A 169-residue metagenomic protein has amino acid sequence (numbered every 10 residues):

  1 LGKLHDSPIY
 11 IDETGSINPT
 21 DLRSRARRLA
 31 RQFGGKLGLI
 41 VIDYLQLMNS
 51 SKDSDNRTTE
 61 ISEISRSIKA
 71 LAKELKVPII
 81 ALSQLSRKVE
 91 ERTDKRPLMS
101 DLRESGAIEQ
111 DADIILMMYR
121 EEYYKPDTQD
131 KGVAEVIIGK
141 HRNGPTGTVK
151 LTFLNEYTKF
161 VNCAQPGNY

Functional and structural regions predicted by a protein language model:
L1-I17: Conserved P-loop NTPase mechanochemical-coupling segment
D6-I9, G34-L39, L75-I79: Loop/turn-to-beta-strand initiation segments
S16, S24-L37, S54, R66-L75 (+1 more regions): C-terminal regions of RecA-like/P-loop NTPase motor modules
L45: Conserved Walker B
N49-N56: Conserved ATPase-coupling elements of RecA-like P-loop NTPase cores
L82-Q84: Conserved H-loop
